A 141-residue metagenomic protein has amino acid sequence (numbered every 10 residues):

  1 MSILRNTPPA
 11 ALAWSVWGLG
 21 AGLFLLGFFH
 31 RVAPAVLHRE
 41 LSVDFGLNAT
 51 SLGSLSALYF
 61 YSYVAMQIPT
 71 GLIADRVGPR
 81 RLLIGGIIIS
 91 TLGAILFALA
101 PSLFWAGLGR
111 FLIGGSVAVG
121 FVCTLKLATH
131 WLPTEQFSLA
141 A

Functional and structural regions predicted by a protein language model:
S15-A49, T70: Extracytoplasmic
L23-F28, F60, A94, S102-G114: Helical-face signature of the major facilitator-like transporter fold
F28, V32, A98, G114-V122: Small-residue-rich segments within alpha-helical transmembrane domains of MFS-like 12-TM solute carriers
V32, F60-I68, A118: Residue-level signature of mid-helix packing/kink "hotspots" within the transmembrane helices of 12-pass Major
D44-F45, R76, L127-W131: Helix-to-coil boundary motifs at intracellular loop junctions of multi-pass secondary transporters
N48-S56: Juxtamembrane helix-start elements in MFS-like secondary transporters
A65-F104: Conserved MFS/SLC helix-loop-helix module at the cytosolic interface between two early adjacent transmembrane helices
G109-A141: Cytoplasmic helix-loop-helix junction between adjacent transmembrane helices in 12-TM secondary transporters
